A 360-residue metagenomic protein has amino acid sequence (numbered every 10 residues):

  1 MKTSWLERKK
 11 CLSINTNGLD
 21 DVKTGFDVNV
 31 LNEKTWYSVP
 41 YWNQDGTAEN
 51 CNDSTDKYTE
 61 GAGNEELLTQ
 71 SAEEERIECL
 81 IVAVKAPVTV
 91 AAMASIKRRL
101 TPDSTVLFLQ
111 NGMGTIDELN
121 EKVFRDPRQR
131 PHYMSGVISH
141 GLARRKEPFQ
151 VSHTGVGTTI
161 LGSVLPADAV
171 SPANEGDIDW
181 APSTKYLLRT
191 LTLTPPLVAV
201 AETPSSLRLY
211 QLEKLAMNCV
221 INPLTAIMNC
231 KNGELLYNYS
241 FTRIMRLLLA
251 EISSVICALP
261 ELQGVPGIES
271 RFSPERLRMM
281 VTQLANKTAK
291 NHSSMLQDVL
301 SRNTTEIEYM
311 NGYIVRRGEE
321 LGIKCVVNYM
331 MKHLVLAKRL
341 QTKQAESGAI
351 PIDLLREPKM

Functional and structural regions predicted by a protein language model:
K2-N29: Glycine-rich phosphate-binding loop and adjoining beta1-alpha1-beta2 segment of Rossmann-like nucleotide-binding folds
N29-S152: Rossmann-like NAD(P)(H) cofactor-binding subdomain of soluble oxidoreductases
N43, A48-K57, G61, R243-M360: NAD(P)-dependent Rossmann-like dehydrogenase/reductase catalytic/cofactor-binding core
L100, V151-L165, A226-Y237, H292-L300: Helix-loop-beta segment of a Rossmann-like dinucleotide-binding subdomain
L109-K214: Rossmann-fold dinucleotide-binding core
A199-E202, E234-L235, L321: Inter-helical turn/loop segments and adjacent helix faces that build the functional surface of alpha-helical bundle
L207-L236, S240-S253: Active-site-proximal catalytic alpha-helix in oxidoreductases
